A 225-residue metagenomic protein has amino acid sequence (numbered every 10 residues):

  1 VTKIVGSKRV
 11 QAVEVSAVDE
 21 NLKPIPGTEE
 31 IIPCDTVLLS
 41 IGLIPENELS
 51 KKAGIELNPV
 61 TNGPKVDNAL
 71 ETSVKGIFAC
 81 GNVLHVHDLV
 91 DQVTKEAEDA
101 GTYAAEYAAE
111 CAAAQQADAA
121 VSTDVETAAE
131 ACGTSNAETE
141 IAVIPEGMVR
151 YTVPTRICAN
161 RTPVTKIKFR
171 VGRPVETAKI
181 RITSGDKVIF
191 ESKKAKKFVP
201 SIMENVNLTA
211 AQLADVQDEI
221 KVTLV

Functional and structural regions predicted by a protein language model:
V1-E48, P163-R170, P174-R181, G185-K194: A Rossmann-like FAD-binding core segment of flavoenzymes
K3, A12, T36, E48-K52 (+3 more regions): Alpha-helical scaffold segments in soluble metabolic enzymes
G6, V18, L39, L43 (+3 more regions): Generic secondary-structure signature for well-ordered alpha-helical cores
R9-Q11, P64, I77, I220: Hydrophobic residues embedded in beta-strands of well-ordered beta-sheets
D35-H87, A128: FAD-site-proximal beta/loop scaffold in flavoenzymes
K52-E56, K95-E96, T183-K187: Short, solvent-exposed amphipathic alpha-helical segments in soluble enzyme and RNA/protein-processing domains
C80-C111, S135-V143: A conserved FAD-binding loop/helix module that cradles the flavin
A105-V225: Rossmann-like nucleotide/phosphate-binding core characteristic of flavoprotein oxidoreductases
